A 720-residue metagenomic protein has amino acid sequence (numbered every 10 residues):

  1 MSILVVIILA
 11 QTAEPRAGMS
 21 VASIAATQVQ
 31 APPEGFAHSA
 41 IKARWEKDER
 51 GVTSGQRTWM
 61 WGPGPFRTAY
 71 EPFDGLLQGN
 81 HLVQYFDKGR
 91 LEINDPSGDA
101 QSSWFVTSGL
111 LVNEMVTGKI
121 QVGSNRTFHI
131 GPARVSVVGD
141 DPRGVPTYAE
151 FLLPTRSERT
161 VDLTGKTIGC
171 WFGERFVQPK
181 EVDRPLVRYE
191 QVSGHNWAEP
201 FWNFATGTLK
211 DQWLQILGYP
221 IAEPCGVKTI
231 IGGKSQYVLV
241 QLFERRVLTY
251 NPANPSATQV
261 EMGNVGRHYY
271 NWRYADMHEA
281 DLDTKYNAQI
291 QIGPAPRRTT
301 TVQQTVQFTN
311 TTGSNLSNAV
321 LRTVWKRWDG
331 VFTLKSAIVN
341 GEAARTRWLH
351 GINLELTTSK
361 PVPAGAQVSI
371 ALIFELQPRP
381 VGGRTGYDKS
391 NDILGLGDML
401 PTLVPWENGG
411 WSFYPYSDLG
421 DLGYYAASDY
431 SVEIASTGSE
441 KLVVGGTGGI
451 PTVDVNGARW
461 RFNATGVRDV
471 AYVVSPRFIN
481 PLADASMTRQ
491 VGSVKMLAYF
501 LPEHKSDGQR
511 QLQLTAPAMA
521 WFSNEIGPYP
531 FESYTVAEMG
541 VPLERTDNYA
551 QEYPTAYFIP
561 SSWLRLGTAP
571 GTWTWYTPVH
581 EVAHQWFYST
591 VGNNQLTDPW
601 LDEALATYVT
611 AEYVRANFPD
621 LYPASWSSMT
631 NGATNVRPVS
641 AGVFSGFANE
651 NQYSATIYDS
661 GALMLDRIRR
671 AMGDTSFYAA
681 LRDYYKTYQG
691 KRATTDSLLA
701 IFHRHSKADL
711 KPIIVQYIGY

Functional and structural regions predicted by a protein language model:
V21-H278: Extended, compositionally biased repeat/scaffold regions that form elongated interaction surfaces
M277-T301: N-terminal, polar/Ser/Thr-rich
T299-K326: Ligand-binding face of N-terminal immunoglobulin V-set domains in extracellular IgSF glycoproteins
Q304-T311, P361, D421, S428-V444 (+6 more regions): Zn2+-dependent metallopeptidase catalytic core
R327-D392: A surface-exposed beta-strand-loop module
A371, V432, I479-Q585, S589-D598 (+1 more regions): Juxtacatalytic substrate-recognition/specificity segment
I373-F478: Extended, low-hydrophobicity, Ser/Thr/Pro/Gly-biased non-transmembrane segments
P599, E603-M672, Y688, H705 (+1 more regions): Acidic/His/Gly-enriched intrinsically disordered linker/tail segments that often contain short helix/coil "MoRF-like"
